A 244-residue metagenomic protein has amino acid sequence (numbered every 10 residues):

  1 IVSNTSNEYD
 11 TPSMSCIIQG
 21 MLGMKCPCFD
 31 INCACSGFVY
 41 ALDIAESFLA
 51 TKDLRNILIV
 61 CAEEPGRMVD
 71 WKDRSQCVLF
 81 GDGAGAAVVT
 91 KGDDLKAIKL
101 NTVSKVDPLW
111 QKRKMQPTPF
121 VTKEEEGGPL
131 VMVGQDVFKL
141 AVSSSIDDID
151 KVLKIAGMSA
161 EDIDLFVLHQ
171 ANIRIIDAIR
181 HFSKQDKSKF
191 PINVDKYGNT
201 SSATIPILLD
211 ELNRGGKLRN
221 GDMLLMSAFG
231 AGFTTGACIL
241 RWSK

Functional and structural regions predicted by a protein language model:
I1-T11: Short beta-strand-loop/turn "lid" adjacent to the catalytic site in phosphate-handling enzymes
S3, N32, I57-E63, V89 (+1 more regions): Short beta-strand segments
S6-N7, G20, K25-P27, C33-T51 (+2 more regions): Claisen-condensing/thiolase-fold acyl-transfer catalytic domains that form or cleave C-C bonds in fatty acid
Y9-G23, I59-P65, Q116-K123, I175-Q185: Acidic-glycine-rich active-site phosphate/pyrophosphate-binding loop
T11-M14, V69-K72, T235-I239: Short acidic, glycine/serine/threonine-rich loops at helix termini
K52-A84: Flexible, glycine-rich active-site loops centered on histidine and acidic residues that chelate a metal or position
D73-K139, S143, D147, F229 (+1 more regions): Condensing-enzyme catalytic core mediating Claisen C-C bond formation in acyl metabolism
M115-D162, I175-K184, L208, L212 (+1 more regions): Conserved active-site "lid/cap" helical segment
